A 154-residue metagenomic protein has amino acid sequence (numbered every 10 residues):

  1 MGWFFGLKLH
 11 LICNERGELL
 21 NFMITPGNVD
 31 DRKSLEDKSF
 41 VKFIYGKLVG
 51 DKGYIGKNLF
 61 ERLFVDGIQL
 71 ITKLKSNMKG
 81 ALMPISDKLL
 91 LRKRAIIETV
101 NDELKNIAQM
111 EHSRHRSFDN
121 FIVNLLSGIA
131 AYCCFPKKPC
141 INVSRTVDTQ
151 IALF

Functional and structural regions predicted by a protein language model:
M1-G2, R114-L125: Structural motif
M1-S76, I129: Polybasic low-complexity intrinsically disordered regions
D31, K93, I122, L126: Hydrophobic (often cysteine-bearing) scaffold residues that line and stabilize catalytic clefts of nucleotide/cofactor
K47, K52-S117: Helix-centered, glycine/charged polyanion-binding patches within enzymatic domains that contact phosphate-containing
V123-F154: C-terminal domain-tail junction helix/linker
